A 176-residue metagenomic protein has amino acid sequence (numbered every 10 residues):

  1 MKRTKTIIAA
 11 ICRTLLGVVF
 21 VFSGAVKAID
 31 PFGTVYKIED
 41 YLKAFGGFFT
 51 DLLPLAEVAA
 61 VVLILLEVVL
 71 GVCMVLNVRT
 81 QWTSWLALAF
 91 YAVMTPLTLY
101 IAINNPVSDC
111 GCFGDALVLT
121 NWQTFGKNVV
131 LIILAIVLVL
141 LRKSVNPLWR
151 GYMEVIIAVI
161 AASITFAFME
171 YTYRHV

Functional and structural regions predicted by a protein language model:
M1-I8: Short, Lys/Arg-rich, polar N-terminal cytosolic tail immediately upstream of the first transmembrane signal-anchor
K2, L76-T83, K143-M153: Membrane-interface helix-boundary motifs at transmembrane edges
I8-A28, A56-L97: Functionalized membrane-embedded alpha-helices
V21-T34, Y41, V75, T95-P106 (+2 more regions): Transmembrane helix-loop junctions and nearby membrane-interface residues
S23-L63: Solvent-exposed, well-ordered loop and adjacent helix/strand elements within mature globular domains that form
P54-L65, T124-L134: Hydrophobic alpha-helical transmembrane segments
A92-V145: Membrane-embedded alpha-helical segments of integral membrane proteins
P147-H175: Internal/C-terminal transmembrane anchor helices
